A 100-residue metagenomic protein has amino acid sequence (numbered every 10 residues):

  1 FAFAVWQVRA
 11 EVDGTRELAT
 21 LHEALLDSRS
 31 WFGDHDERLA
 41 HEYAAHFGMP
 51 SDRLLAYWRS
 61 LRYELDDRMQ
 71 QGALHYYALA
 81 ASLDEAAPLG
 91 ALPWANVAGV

Functional and structural regions predicted by a protein language model:
F1-E17: A bilobed periplasmic-binding-protein/Venus flytrap-type ligand-binding module shared by bacterial periplasmic
F3, R9, L25, Y57 (+2 more regions): Aromatic-enriched hydrophobic runs in primary sequence
F3-V5, R62, A91: Generic secondary-structure boundary/loop-capping signal
R9-E11, E64, R68, A95-V97: Surface-exposed loop/turn and secondary-structure junction residues enriched for glycine/proline
G14-L79: Secondary-structure end/capping motifs
A81-V100: Long, low-complexity C-terminal extensions of enzymes
